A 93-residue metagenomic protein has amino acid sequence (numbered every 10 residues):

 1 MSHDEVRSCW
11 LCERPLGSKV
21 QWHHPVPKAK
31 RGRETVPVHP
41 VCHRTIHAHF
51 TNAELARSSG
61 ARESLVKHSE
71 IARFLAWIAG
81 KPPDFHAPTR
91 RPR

Functional and structural regions predicted by a protein language model:
M1-H3: N-terminal leader/targeting segments and the first structural element of proteins
E5-P37: Histidine-centered nuclease catalytic patch
G32-P37, T45-F85: Polybasic, low-complexity binding patches
H86-R93: Long, charge-rich low-complexity segments
